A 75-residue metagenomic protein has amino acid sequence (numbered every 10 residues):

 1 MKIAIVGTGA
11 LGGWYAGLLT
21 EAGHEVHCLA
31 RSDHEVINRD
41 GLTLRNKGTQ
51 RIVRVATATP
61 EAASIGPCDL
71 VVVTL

Functional and structural regions predicted by a protein language model:
M1-L42, N46: NAD(P)+-binding Rossmann beta1-loop-alpha1 motif at the extreme N-terminus of oxidoreductases
E21, G48-I52, V72: Short, flexible loop segments at the rims of nucleotide/cofactor-binding pockets, characterized by
H27, G48-I52, G66: Short, surface-exposed linear patches
R31-S32, K47, P60, T74: Acidic/polar N-terminal loop/beta-strand segments that form early-domain functional surfaces
L42-P60: N-terminal glycine-rich dinucleotide-binding loop that anchors FAD/FMN and/or NAD(P) in oxidoreductases
V55-L75: Rossmann-like NAD(P)-binding element
